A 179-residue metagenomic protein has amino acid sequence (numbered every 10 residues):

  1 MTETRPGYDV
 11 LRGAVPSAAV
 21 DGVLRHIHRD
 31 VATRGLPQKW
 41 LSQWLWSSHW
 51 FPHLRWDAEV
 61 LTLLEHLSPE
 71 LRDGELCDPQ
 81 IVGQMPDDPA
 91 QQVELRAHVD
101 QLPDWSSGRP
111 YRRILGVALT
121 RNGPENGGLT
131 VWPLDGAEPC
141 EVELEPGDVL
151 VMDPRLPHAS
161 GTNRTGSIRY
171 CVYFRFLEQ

Functional and structural regions predicted by a protein language model:
M1-P6, R12-P103: Non-heme Fe(II)-dependent double-stranded beta-helix
Y8, R112-I114, R169-C171: Short hydrophobic/aromatic beta-strand or adjacent loop that forms the aromatic wall/cage of a ligand/substrate-binding
V10-R12, A118, V151, R175: Short, well-ordered beta-strand micro-motif
P52-D57, G108, V142-E143, T165: Aromatic-acidic/polar surface patches that form glycan- and anion
D73-E75, R109-Y111, G166-I168: A short, structural micro-pattern
D78-I81, L115-V117, V172-F176: A structural signal for short, well-ordered beta-strand segments
D87-L144, V149: Catalytic core of non-heme Fe(II) oxygenases with the double-stranded beta-helix
L134-Q179: Catalytic core of Fe(II)/2-oxoglutarate
